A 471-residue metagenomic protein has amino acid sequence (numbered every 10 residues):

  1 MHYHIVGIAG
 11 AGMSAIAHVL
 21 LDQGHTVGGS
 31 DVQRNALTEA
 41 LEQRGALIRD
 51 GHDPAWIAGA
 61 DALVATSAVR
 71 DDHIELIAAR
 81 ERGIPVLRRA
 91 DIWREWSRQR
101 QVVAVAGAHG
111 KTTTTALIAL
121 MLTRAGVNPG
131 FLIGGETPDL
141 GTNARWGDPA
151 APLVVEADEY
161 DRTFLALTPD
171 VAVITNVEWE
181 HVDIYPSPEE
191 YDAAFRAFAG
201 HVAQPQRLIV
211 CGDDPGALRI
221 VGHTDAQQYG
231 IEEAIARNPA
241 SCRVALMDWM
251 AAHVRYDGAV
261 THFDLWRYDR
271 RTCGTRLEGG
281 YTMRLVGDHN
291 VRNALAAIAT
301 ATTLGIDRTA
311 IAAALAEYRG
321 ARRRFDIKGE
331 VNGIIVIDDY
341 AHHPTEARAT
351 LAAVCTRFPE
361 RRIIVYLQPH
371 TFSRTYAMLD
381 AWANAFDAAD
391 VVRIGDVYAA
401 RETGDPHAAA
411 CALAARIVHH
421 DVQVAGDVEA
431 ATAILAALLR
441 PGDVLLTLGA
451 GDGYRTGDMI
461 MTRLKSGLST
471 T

Functional and structural regions predicted by a protein language model:
M1-I92, P215, M250-A252, V286: N-terminal leader/targeting and accessory segments in enzymes
H2-H4, G12, H18-Q23, A166 (+2 more regions): Nucleotide phosphate-binding/pyrophosphate-handling subdomain across enzymes that bind or process nucleotide phosphates
V19, E42, W56, S67-G212 (+3 more regions): Phosphate-binding loop of NTP-binding sites
H25-V32, L208-G212, I364-L367, A388-A399: Short internal beta-strands
S30-D31, R49-H52, L87-D91, L132-G135 (+4 more regions): Beta-strand->loop->alpha-helix junctions that form or flank phosphate-binding loops in nucleotide-handling enzymes
A55, P138-E180, L218-E278, R322-K328: Extended acidic/charged loop-beta regions that coordinate divalent cations and stabilize anionic phosphate/carboxylate
A383-P441: C-terminal helical cap/extension that packs against the catalytic core of soluble nucleotide-cofactor enzymes
